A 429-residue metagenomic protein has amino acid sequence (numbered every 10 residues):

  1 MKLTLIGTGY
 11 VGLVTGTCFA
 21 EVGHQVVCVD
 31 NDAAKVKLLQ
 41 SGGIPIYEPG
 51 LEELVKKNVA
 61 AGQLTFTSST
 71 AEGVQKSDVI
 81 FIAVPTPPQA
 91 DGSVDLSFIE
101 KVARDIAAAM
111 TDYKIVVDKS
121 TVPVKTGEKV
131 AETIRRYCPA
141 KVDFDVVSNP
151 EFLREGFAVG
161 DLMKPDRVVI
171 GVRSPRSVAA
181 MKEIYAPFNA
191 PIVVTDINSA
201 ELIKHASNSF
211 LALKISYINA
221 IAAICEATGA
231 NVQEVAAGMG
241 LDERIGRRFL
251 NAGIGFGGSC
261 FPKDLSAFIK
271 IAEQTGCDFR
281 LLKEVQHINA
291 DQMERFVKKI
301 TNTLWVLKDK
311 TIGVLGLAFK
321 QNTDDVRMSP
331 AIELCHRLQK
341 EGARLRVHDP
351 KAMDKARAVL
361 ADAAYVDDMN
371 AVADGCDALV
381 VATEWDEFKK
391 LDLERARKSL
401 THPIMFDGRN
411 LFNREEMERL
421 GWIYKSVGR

Functional and structural regions predicted by a protein language model:
M1-R429: Structural/interface elements that position substrates and couple domains in central-metabolism enzymes
